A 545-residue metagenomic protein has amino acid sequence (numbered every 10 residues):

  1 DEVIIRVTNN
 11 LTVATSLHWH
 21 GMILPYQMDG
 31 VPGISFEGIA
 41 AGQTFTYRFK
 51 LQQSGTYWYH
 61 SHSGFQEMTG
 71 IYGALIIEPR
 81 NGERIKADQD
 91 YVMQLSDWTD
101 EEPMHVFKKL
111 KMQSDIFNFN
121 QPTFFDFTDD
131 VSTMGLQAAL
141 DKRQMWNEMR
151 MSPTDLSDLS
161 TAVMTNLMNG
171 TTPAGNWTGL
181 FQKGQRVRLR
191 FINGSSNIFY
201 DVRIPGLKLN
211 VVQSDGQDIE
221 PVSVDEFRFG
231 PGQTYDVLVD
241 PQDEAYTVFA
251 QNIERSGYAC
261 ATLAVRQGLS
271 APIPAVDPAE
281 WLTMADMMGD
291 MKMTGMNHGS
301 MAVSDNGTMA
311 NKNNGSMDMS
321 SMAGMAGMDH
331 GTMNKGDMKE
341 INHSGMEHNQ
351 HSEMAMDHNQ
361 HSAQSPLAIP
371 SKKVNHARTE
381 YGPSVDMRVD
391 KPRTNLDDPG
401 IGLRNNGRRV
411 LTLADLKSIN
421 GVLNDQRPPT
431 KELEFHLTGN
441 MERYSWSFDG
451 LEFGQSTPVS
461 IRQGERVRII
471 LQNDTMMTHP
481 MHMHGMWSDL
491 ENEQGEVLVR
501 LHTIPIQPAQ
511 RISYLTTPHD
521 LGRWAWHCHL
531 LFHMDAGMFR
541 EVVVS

Functional and structural regions predicted by a protein language model:
D1-F229, L238, G268-A355, Y514 (+3 more regions): Histidine-centered copper-binding motifs that mark active-site loops of extracellular/periplasmic copper enzymes
V13, E83, D100, N197-F199 (+7 more regions): Short beta-strands and strand-coil junctions in structured, solvent-facing domains, enriched
Q27-F36, N210-D225, G230-P231, A259-C260 (+10 more regions): Active-site pocket scaffolds in enzymes
Q52-Q53, P241-D243, H519-D520: Surface-exposed, short loops/turns at beta-strand junctions within beta-sandwich domains
Y57-S63, A245-R255, W524-C528: Short, aromatic- and glycine-rich surface loops/edge beta-strands on solvent-exposed regions
M93, T128-M151, R404-E442: Predominantly extracellular/luminal regions of secreted and cell-surface proteins, especially disulfide-bonded
Y235, Q242, F249-A250, V467-I469: Long compositionally biased, domain-poor regions of proteins
D357, A363-N424: N-terminal pre-domain segments of enzymes
